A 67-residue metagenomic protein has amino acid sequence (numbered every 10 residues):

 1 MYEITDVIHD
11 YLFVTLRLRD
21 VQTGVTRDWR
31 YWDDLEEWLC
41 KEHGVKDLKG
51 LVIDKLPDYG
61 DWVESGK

Functional and structural regions predicted by a protein language model:
M1-T5: Charged, amphipathic alpha-helical segments
I8-K67: Acidic, low-complexity, intrinsically disordered interaction modules
